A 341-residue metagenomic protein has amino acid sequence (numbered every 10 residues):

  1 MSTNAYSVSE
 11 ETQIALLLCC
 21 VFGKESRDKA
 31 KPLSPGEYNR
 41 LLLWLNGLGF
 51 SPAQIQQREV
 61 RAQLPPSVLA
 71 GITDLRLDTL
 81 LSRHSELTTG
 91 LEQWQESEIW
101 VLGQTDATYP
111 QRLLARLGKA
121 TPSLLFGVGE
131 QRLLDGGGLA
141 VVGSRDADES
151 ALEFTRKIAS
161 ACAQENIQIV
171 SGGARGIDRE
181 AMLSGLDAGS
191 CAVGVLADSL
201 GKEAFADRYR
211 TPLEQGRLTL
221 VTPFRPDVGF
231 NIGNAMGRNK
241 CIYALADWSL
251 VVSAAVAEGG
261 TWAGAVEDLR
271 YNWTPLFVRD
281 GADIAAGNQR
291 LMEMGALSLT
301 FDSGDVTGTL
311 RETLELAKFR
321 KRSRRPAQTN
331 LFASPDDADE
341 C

Functional and structural regions predicted by a protein language model:
M1-P35, G49, E59, D78 (+3 more regions): Glycine-biased, small-residue-rich flexible motifs in mid-sequence functional cores and linkers
L33, E37-Y38, W44: An accessory alpha-helical subdomain
L42-Q57: N-terminal glycine-rich beta->alpha transition that marks the start or flank of a dinucleotide-binding site
Q63-T73, L77-E96: Long, mid-chain structured domain cores
